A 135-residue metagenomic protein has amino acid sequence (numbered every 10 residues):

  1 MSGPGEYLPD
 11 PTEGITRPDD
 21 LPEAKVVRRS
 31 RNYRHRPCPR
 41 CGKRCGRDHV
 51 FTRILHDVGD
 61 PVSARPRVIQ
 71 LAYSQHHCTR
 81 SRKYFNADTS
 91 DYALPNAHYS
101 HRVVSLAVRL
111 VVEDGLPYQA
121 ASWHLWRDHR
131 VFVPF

Functional and structural regions predicted by a protein language model:
M1-S90: Short, conserved DNA-binding cores of transcription-related domains
P61-F135: Short, positively charged, Gly/Tyr-enriched micro-motifs that form contact patches at catalytic or ligand/partner
